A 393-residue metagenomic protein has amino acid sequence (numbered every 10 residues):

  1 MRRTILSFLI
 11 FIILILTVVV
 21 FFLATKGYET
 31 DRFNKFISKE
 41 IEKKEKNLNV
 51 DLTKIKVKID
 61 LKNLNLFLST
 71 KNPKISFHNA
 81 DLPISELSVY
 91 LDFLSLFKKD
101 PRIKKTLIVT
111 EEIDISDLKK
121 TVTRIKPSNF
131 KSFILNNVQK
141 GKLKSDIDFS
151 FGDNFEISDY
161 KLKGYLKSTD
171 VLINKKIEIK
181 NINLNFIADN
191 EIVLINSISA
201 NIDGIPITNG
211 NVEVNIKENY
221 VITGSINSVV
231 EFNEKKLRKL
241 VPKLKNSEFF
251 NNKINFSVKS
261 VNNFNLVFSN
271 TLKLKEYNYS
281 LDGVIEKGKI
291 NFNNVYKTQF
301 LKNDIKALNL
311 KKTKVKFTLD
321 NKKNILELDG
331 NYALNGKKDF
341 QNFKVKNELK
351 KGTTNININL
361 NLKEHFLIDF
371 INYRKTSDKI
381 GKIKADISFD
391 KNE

Functional and structural regions predicted by a protein language model:
M1-L14: N-terminal Sec-pathway targeting helices
V18-D117, F133-K142, D146-D153, V193 (+2 more regions): Terminal hydrophobic membrane-targeting helix
T30, L61-N63, N79, N154 (+6 more regions): Solvent-exposed loop/turn segments connecting transmembrane beta-strands in outer-membrane beta-barrel proteins
I37, I41, L87-V89, T106-L172 (+5 more regions): Extended amphipathic, helix-rich lipid-handling scaffolds
I55, L94, L118, I198 (+2 more regions): Surface loops and adjacent helix of pleckstrin homology
S69-S76, S197-N201, L328-L334: Short beta-strand segments that buttress and anchor functional surface loops
V193-I195, Y279-L281, F292: Extended, hydrophobic alpha-helical segments in both membrane/secreted and soluble proteins
